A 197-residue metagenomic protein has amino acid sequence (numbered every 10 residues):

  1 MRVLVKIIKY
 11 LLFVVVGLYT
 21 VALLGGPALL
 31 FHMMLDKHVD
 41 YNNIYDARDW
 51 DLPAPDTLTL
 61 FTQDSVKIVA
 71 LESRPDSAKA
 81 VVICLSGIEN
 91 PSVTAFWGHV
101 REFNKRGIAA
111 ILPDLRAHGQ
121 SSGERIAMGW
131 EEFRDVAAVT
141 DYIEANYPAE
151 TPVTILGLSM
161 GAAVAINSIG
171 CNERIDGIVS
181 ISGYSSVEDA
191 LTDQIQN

Functional and structural regions predicted by a protein language model:
L4-F61, L71: An N-terminal hydrophobic leader/cap segment in hydrolases
K79-G87: Short beta-strand element of the alpha/beta-hydrolase
E89-E102: The serine-hydrolase catalytic nucleophile loop
F103-S122: Conserved alpha/beta-hydrolase
I126-Y147: Alpha/beta-hydrolase active-site loop
Y147-S159: Alpha/beta-hydrolase fold nucleophile elbow
G157-N167: Glycine-rich nucleophile elbow surrounding the catalytic serine of serine-hydrolase chemistry
N167-N197: Hydrolase active-site cap/lid region
